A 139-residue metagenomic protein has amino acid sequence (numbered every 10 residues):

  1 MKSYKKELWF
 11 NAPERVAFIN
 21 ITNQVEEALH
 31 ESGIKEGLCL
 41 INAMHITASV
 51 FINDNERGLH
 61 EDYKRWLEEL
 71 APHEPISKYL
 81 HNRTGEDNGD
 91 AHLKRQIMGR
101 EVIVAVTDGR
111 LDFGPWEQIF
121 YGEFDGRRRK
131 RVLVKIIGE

Functional and structural regions predicted by a protein language model:
M1-E139: Active-site histidine-anchored catalytic micro-motif
